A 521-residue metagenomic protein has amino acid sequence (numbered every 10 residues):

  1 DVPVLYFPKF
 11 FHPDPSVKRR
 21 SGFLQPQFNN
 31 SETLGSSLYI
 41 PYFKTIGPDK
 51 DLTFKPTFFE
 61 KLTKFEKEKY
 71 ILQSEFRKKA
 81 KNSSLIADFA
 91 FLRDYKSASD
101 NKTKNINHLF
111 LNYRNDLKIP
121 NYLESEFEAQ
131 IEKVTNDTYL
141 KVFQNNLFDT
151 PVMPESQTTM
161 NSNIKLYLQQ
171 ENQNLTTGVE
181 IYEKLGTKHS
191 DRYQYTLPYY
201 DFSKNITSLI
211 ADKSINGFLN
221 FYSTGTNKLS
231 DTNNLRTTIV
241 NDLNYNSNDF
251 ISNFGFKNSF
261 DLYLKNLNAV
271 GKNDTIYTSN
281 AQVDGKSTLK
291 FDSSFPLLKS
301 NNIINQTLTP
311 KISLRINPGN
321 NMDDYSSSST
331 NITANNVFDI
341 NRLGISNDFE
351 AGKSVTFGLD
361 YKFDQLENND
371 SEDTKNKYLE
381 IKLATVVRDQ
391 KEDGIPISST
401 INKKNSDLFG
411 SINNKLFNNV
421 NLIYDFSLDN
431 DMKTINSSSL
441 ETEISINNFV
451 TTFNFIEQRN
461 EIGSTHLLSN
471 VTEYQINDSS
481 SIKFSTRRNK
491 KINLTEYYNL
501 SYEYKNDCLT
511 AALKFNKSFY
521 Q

Functional and structural regions predicted by a protein language model:
V2-Q521: Outer-membrane beta-barrel proteins and related beta-barrel translocases across Gram-negative bacteria
